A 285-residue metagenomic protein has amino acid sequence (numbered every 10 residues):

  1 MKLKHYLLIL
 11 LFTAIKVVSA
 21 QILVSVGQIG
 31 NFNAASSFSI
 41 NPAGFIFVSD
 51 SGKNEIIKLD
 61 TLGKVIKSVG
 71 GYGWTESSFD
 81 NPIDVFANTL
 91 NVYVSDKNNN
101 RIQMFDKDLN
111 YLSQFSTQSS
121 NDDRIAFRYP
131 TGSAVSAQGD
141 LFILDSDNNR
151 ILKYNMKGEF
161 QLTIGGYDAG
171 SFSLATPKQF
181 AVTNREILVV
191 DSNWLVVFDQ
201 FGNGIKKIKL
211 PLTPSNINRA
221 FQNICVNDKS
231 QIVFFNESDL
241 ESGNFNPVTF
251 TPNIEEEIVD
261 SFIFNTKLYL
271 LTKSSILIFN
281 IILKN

Functional and structural regions predicted by a protein language model:
K4-A14: Sec-dependent N-terminal signal peptides
V17: Cytochrome P450 heme-binding "Cys pocket" and the immediately downstream C-terminal segment
A20-N285: Eukaryotic scaffold repeat domains enriched in small/polar residues
